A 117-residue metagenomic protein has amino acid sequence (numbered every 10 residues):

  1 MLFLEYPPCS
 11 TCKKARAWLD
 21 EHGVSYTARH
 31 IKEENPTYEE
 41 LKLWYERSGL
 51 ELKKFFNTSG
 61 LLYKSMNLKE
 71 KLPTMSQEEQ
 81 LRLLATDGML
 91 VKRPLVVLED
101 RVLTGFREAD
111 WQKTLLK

Functional and structural regions predicted by a protein language model:
M1-H22, Y26-I31: Local sequence-structure signature of Cys/Sec-based thiol-disulfide redox active-site neighborhoods
E33-K117: Thiol/selenol-based redox catalytic cores and closely related redox-interacting motifs
